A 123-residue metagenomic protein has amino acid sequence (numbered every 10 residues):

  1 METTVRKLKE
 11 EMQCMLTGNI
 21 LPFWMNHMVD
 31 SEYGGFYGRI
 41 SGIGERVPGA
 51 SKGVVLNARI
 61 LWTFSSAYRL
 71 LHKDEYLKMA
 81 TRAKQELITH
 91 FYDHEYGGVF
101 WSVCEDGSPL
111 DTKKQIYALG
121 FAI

Functional and structural regions predicted by a protein language model:
M1-I123: Glycan-recognition and catalytic cores of secretory/periplasmic carbohydrate-active enzymes
